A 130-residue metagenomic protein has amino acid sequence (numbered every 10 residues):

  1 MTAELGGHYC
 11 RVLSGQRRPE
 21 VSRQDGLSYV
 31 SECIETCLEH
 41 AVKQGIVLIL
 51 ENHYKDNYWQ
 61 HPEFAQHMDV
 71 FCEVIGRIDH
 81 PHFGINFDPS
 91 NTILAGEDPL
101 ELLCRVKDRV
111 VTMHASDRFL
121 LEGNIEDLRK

Functional and structural regions predicted by a protein language model:
M1-G84, L94, R105: Active-site acidic/histidine proton-transfer and metal-coordination neighborhood in alpha/beta enzyme cores
W59-C72, N91-K130: Gly/Pro-rich active-site loop or hairpin
